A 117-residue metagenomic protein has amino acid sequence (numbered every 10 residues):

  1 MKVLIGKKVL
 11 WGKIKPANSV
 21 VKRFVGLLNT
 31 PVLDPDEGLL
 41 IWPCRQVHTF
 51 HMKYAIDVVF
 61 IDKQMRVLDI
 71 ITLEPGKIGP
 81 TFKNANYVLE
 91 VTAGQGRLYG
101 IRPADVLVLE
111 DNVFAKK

Functional and structural regions predicted by a protein language model:
M1-K117: Compact, glycine-rich, soluble single-domain proteins
